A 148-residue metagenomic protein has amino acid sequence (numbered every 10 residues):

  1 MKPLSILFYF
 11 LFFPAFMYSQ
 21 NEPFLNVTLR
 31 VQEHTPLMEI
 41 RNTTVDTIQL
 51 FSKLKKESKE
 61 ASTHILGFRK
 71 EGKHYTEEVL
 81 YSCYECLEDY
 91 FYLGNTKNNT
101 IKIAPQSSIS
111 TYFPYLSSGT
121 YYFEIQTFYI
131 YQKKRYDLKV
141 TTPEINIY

Functional and structural regions predicted by a protein language model:
M1-F24: Bacterial Sec-dependent N-terminal signal peptides
T28-Q32: Short, solvent-exposed loop/linker segments at the N-terminal edge of repeated beta-sheet extracellular domains
H34-P36, H74-Y75, Y121: Hydrophobic residues embedded in beta-strands of well-ordered beta-sheets
P36-N42: Short, well-ordered beta-strand segments enriched in hydrophobic/aromatic residues
T43-V45, F128: Solvent-exposed coil/turn segments that connect beta secondary-structure elements in extracytoplasmic/periplasmic
T47, F51-K97: The feature marks short-to-medium sequence segments in extracytoplasmic or secretory-pathway proteins
N98-F113: Short Pro-Gly-centered flexible turn/kink motifs
Y112-Y148: Terminal connector regions
